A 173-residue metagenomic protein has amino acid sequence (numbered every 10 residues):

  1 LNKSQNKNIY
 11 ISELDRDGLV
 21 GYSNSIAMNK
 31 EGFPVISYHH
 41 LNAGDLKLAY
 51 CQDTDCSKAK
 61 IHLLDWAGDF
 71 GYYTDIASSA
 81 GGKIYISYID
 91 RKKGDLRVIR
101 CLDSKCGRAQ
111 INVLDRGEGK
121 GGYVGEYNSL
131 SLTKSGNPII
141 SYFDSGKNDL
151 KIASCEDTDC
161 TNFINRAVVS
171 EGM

Functional and structural regions predicted by a protein language model:
L1-M173: Extracellular, repeat-based ectodomains that mediate carbohydrate processing or recognition
